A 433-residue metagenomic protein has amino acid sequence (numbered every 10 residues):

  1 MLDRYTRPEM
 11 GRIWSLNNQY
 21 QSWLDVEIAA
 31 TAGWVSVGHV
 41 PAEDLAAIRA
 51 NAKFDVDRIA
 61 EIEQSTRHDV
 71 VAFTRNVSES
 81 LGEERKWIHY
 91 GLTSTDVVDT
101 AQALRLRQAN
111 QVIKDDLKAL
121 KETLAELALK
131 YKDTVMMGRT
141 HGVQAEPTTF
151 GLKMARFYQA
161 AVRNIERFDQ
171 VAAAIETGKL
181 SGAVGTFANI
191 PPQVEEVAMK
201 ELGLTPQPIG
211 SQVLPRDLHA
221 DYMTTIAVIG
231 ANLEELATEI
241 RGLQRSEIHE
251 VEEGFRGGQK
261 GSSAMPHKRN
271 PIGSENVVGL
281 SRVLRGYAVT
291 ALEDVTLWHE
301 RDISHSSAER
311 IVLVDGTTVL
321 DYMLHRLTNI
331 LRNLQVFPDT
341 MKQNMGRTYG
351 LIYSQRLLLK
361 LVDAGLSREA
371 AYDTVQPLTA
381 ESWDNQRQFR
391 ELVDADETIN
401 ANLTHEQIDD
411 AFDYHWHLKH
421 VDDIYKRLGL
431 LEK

Functional and structural regions predicted by a protein language model:
M1-S181, F187, P191-V197, P206 (+4 more regions): A helix-coil-helix interface module used to build multimeric assemblies and to scaffold catalytic/cofactor sites
G33, I113, L117-L120, L124-L127 (+12 more regions): Amphipathic alpha-helices that form helix-helix packing interfaces
G38, L320, A371: Residue-level signal for inorganic ion chemistry
L129-G151, E250-S262, H267-K268, H299-A308 (+1 more regions): Glycine-rich cofactor-pocket loops
V197-V213: A short, charged helix-loop
L218-E250, G257-T317: A conserved active-site cap/scaffold subdomain adjacent to cofactor or substrate pockets
V283-L366, T374: Long, amphipathic alpha-helical stalk/connector segments used for oligomerization, subunit docking, or mechanical
N333-N402, L418, D423-L430: C-terminal alpha-helical interaction appendages
